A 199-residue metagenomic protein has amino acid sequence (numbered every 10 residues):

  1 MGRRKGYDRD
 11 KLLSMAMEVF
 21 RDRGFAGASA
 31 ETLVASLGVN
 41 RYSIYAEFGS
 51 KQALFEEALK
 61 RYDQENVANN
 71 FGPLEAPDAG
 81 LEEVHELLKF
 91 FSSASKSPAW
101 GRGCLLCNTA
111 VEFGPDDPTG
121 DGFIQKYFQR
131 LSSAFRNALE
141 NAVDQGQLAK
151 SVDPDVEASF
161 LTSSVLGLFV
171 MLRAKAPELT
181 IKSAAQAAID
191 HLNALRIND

Functional and structural regions predicted by a protein language model:
M1-Y7, R196-D199: N-terminal intrinsically disordered/low-complexity leader segments
K11, V19-A53, E57: Helix-turn-helix
L12-F20, F91, V165: Short hydrophobic clusters on alpha-helical segments that form packing/core surfaces in small helical domains
F71-R102, P154-L161: Hydrophobic alpha-helical connector segments
E82, G122-K126, D144-F160, L179 (+1 more regions): All-alpha amphipathic helical-bundle segments outside canonical DNA-binding/catalytic cores that form hydrophobic
E83, P98-T119: Amphipathic alpha-helical segments used for helix-helix packing
E86-A94, Q129-S133, N137-Q145, S164 (+1 more regions): C-terminal peripheral helix-coil segments that are non-catalytic and often amphipathic
R102, C107, V152-M171, A187-H191: Hydrophobic alpha-helical segments that form the core of small-molecule binding pockets and/or dimer interfaces
